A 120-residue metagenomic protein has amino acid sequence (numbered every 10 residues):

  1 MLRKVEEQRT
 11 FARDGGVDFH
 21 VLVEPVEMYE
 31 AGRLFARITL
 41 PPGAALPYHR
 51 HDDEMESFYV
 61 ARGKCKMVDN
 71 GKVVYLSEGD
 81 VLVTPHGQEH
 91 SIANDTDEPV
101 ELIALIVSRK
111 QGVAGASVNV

Functional and structural regions predicted by a protein language model:
M1-R33, P47, V113-V120: A short, N-terminal "cap"/entry segment at the start of jelly-roll beta-barrel domains of the cupin/DSBH fold
V23, A36-H51, H86: Conserved short histidine dyad/triad with adjacent acidic residue
M28-A31, P41-A44, K64, S108-G112: Short, charged/polar surface micro-motifs in flexible loops or helix N-caps
R37, S57, G71-Y75: Short, surface-exposed secondary-structure edge patches
T39-P41, R50-M67, L105: Short, conserved beta-strand element in jelly-roll/cupin
G71-H86: Short acidic-glycine-tyrosine-enriched beta hairpin
H86-G112: Ligand-binding loop in jelly-roll beta-barrel domains
